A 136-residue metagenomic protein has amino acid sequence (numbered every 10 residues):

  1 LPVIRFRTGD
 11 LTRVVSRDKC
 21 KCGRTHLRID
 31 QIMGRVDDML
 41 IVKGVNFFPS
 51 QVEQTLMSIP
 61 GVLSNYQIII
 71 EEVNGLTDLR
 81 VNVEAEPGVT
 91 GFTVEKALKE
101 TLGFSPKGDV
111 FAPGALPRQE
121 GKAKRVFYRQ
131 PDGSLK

Functional and structural regions predicted by a protein language model:
L1-K136: Active-site glycine/GP-rich loop and adjacent strand/helix microenvironment that borders small-molecule binding pockets
